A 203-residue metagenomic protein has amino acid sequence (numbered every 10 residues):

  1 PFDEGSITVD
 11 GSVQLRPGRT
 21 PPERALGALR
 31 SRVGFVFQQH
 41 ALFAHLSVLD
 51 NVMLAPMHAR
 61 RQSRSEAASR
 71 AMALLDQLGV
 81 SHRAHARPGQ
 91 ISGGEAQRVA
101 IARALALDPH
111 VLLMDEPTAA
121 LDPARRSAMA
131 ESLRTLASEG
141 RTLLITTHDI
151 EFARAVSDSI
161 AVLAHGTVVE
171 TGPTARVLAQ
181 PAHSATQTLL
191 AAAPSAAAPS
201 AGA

Functional and structural regions predicted by a protein language model:
V13-L15, R64-R83: Conserved ABC ATPase "signature" region
R87-I91, E95: Conserved ABC ATPase signature
A106-H110: A short, proline-enriched helix->beta-strand linker immediately N-terminal to the Walker B motif in ABC-type P-loop
L112-D115: Catalytic Walker B motif of ABC-type/P-loop ATPase nucleotide-binding domains
T147-H148: H-loop/switch region of ABC-family ATPase nucleotide-binding domains
A153-A155: A short, surface-exposed alpha-helical micro-motif characterized by mixed small hydrophobic and charged/polar residues
